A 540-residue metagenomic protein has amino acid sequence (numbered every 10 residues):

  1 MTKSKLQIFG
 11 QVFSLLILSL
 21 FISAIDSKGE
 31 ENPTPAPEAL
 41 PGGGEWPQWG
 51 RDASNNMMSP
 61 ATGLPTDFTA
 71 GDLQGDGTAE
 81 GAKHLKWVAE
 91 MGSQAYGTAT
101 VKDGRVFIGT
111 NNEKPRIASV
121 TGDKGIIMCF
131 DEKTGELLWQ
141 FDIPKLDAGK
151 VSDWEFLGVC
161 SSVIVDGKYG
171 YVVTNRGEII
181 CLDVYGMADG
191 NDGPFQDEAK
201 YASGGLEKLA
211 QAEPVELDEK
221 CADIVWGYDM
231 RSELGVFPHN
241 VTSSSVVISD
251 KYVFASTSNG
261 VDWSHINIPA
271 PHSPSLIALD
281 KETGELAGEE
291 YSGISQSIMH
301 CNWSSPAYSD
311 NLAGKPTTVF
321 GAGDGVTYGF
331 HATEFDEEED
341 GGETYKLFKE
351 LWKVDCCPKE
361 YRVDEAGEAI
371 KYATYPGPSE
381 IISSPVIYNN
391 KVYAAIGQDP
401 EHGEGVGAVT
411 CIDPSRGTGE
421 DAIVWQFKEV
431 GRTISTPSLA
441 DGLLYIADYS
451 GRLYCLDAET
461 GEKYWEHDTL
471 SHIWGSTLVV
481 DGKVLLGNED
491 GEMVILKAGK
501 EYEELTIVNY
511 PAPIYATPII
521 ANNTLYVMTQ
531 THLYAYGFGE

Functional and structural regions predicted by a protein language model:
M1, L15, W49: Conserved S/T- and glycine-rich ATP-binding loop of Class I adenylate-forming
T2-F13: Bacterial N-terminal signal peptides that target proteins for export
T2-K3, F21, K463: Short intrinsically disordered, low-complexity coil segments enriched in acidic
L6, S23-D26: Short, low-complexity, intrinsically disordered N-terminal modules that encode targeting/processing signals
Q11-F21: Bacterial N-terminal signal peptides
D26-E540: Noncatalytic, solvent-exposed loop/strand surfaces of beta-propeller-type extracellular/periplasmic domains
